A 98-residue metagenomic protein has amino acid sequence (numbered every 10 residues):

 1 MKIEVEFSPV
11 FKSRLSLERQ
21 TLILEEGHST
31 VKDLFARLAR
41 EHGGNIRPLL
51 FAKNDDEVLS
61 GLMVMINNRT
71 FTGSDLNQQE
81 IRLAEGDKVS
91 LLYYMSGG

Functional and structural regions predicted by a protein language model:
M1-G97: Ubiquitin-like/PB1-type beta-grasp interaction modules and other compact soluble beta-rich domains
